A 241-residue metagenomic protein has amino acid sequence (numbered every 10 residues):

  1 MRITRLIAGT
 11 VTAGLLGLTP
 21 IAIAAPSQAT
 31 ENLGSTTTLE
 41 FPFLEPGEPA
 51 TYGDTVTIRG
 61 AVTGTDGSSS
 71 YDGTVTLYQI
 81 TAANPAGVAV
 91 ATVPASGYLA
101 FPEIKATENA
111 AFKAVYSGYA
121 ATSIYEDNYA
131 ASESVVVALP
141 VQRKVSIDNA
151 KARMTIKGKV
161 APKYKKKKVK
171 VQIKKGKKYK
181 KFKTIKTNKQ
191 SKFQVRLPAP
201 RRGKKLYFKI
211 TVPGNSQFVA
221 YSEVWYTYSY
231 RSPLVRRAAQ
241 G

Functional and structural regions predicted by a protein language model:
M1-A29: Secretory targeting and sorting signals
Q28-D66, V137-A161, A239: Beta-strand-rich domain onsets/edges
T65-N84, K163-K175, K180-K181: Short flexible loop/turn segments that cap and initiate beta-strands
A89-S96, K183-Q190: Short, acidic Ser/Thr/Gly-rich low-complexity loop/linker segments typical of extracellular and cell-surface proteins
G97-P102, V145, S191-V195: Short strand-edge motifs at loop-to-beta-strand transitions and within beta-strands of extracellular beta-rich domains
F101-E108, V195-R201: Short, hydrophobic beta-strand segments
A106-E133, R202-R231: Enriched for extracellular/lumenal, surface-exposed ectodomains of secreted and cell-surface proteins
